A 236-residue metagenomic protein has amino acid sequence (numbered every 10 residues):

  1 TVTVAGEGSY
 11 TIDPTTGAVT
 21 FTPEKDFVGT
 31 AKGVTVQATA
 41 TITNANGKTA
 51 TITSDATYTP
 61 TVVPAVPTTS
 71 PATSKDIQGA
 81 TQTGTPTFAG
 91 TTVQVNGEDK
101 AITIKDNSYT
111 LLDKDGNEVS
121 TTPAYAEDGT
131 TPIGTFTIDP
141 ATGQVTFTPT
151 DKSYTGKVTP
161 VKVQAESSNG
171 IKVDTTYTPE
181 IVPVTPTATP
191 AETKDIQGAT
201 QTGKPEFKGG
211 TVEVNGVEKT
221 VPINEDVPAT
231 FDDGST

Functional and structural regions predicted by a protein language model:
T1-T16, T22, S54-Y58, T81-T142 (+3 more regions): Surface-exposed or secretory-pathway low-complexity segments enriched in glycine-proline and Ser/Thr/acidic residues
A18-T30, Q144-G156: Extracellular/luminal low-complexity segments enriched in Ser/Thr/Pro
G29-I42, G156-S167: A short beta-strand micro-motif common to beta-rich folds, especially ectodomain repeats
I42-N46, D115, N169, D233: Solvent-exposed strand-loop boundary residues in beta-sheet-rich modules
N44-P64, G170-P183: C-terminal edge beta-strand
P64-P71, P183-P190: Proline-enriched interdomain boundary motifs that mark the N-terminal boundary and often initiate the first structured
T73-T81, E192-Q201: Short, solvent-exposed loop/linker segments at the N-terminal edge of repeated beta-sheet extracellular domains
